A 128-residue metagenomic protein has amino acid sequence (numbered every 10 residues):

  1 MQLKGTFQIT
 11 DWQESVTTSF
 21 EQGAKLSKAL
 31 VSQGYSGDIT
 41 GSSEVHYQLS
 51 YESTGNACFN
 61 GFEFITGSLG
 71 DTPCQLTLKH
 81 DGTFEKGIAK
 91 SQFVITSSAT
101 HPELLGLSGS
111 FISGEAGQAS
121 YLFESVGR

Functional and structural regions predicted by a protein language model:
M1-R128: Beta-strand-enriched cores of mature, soluble protein domains
